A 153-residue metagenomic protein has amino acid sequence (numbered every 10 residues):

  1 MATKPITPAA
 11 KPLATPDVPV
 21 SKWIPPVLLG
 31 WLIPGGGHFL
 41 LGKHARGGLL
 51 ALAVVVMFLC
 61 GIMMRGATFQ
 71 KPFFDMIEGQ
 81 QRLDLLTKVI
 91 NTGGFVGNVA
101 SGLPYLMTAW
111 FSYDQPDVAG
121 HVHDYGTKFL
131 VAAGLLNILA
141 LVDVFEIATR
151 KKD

Functional and structural regions predicted by a protein language model:
A2-V27, L50-D153: Transmembrane helix recognition focused on a "late"/terminal membrane span
L28-A51: Conserved catalytic-core segments centered on acid/base and nucleophilic motifs
